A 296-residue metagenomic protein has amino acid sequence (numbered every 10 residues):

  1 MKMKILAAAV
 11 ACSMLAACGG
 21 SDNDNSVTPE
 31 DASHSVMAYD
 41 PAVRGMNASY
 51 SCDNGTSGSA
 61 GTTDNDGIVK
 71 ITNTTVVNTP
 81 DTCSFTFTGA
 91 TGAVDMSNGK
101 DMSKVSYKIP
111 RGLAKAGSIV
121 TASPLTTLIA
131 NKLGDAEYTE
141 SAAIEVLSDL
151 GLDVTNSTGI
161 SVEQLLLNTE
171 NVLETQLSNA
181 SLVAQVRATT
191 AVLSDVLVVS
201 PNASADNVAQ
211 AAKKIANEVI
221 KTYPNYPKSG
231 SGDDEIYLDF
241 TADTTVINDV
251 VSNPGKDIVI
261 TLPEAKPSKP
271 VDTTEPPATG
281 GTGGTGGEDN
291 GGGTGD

Functional and structural regions predicted by a protein language model:
K2-A9: Sec-dependent signal peptide recognition, specifically the positively charged N-region followed immediately by
M14-A17: C-terminal motif of bacterial Sec signal peptides marking the signal peptidase cleavage site
D22-D296: Feature for extracytoplasmic/surface-facing segments of secreted or surface-associated proteins, emphasizing
